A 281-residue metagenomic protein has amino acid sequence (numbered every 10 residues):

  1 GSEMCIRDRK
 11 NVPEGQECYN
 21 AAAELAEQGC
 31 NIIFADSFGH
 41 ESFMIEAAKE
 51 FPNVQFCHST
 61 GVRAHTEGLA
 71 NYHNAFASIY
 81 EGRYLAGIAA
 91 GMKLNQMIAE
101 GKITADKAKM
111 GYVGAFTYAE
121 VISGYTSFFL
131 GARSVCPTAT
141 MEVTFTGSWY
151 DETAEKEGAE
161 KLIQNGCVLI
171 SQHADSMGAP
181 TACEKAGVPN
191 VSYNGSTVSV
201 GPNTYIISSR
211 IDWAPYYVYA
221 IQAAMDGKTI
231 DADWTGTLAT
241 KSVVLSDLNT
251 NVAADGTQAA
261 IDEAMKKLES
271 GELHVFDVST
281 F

Functional and structural regions predicted by a protein language model:
G1-I6: Short, small-residue-biased leader/transition segments that mark boundaries at the very start of proteins
R7-E27, T144-Q164: Structural motif
K10-G15, T60-G61, A77-R83, G114-Y125 (+3 more regions): Hinge/beta->alpha junction and helix N-cap segments in small-molecule ligand-binding domains
G29-F38, Q55-S59, N165-S176, Y193: Periplasmic-binding protein-like
P52-F76, G195-T204: Flexible loop/hinge segments that line or gate small-molecule binding clefts
A75-A105, S209-T229: Hydrophobic alpha-helical segments within soluble ligand-binding/sensing domains
R83-A139, D233-A253: An alpha-beta-alpha
A223-F281: Hinge/cleft segment of the Venus flytrap/periplasmic-binding protein
